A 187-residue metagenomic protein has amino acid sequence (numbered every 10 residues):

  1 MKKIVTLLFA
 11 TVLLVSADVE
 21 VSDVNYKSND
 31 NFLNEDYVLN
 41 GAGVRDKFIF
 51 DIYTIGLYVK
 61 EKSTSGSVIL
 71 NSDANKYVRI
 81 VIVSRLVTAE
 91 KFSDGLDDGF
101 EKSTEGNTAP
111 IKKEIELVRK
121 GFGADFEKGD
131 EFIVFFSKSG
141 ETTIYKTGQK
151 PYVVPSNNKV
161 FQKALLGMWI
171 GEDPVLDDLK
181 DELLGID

Functional and structural regions predicted by a protein language model:
K3-V15: Sec-dependent N-terminal signal peptides
D18-N71: N-terminal secretory signal peptides
S67-K138: Mid-length scaffold segments of soluble, non-membrane domains
R79-L86, P151, L165, W169: Second-shell loop/turn segments in exported
E141-T143: Generic short beta-strand
Y145-P151: Short strand-turn-strand beta-turns centered on an Asx-Gly dipeptide
V153-L176: Flexible glycine-rich active-site/ligand-binding loops centered on an Asp-His dyad
G171-D187: Ligand-recognition surfaces built from glycine- and aromatic
